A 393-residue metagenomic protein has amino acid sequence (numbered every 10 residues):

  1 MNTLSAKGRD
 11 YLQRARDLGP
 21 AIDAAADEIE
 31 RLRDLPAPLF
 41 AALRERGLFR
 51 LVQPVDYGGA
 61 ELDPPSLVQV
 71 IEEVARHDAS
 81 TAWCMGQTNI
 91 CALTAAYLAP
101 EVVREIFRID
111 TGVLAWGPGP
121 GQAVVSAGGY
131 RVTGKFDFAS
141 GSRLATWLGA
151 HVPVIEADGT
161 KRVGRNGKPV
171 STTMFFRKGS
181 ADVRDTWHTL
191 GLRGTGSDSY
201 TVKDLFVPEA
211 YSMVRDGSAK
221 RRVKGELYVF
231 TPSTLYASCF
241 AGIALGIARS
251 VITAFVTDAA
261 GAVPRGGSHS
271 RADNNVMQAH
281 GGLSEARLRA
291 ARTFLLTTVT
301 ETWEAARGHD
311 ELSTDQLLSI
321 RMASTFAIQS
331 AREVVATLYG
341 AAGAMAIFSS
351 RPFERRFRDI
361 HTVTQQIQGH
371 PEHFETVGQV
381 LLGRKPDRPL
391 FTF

Functional and structural regions predicted by a protein language model:
M1-Q13, D17, F391-F393: Basic/polar N-terminal segments that are highly enriched at the extreme N-terminus, encompassing both cleavable
Q13-R16, G246, G282-R289, R321 (+3 more regions): Generic structural signal for well-ordered, non-transmembrane alpha-helical segments in soluble/cytosolic regions
D23, D27-E30, A290-F326, Y339-I347: C-terminal helix-coil-helix/basic helical segment that borders enzyme active sites and/or dimer interfaces and provides
A37-E45, F49-T146, T160-N166: Glycine-rich flavin
A139-V183: A short core secondary-structure module
L190-L288: Glycine-rich beta->alpha junctions and the first turn(s) of the following alpha-helix
E333-G340, P371-E375: Short segments within alpha-helical structural elements
A344-F393: Glycine-rich phosphate/cofactor-binding loops in nucleotide/flavin-utilizing enzymes
